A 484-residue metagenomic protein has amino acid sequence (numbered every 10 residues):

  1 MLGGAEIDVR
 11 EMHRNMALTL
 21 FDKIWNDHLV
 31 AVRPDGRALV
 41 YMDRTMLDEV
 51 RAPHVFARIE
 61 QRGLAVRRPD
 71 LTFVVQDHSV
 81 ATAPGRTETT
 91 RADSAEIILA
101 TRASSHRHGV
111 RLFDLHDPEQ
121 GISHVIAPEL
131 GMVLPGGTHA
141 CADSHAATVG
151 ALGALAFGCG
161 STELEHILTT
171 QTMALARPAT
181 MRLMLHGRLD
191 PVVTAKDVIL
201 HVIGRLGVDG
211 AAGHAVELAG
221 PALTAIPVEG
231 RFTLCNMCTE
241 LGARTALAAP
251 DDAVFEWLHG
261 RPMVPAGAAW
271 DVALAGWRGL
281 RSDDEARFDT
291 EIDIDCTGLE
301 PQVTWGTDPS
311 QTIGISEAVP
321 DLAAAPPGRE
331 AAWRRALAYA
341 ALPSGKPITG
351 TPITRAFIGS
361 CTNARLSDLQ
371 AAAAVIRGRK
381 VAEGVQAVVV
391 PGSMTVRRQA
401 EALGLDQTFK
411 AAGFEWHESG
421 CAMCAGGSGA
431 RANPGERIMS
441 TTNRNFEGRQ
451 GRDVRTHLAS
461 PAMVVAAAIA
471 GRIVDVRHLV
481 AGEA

Functional and structural regions predicted by a protein language model:
M1, D8-A484: Fe-S-dependent hydro-lyases/dehydratases of central metabolism
